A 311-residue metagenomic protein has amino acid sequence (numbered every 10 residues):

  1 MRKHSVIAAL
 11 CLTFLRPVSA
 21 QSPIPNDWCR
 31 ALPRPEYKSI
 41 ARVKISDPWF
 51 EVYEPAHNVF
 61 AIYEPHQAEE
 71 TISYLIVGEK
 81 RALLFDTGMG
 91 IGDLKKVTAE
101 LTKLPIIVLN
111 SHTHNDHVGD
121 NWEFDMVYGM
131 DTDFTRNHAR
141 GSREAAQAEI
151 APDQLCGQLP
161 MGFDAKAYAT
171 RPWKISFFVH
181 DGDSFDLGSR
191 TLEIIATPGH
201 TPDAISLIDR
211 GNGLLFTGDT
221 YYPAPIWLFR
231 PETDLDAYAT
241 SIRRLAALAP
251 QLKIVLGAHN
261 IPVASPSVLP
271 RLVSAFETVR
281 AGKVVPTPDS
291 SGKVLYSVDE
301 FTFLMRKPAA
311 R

Functional and structural regions predicted by a protein language model:
M1-I7: Bacterial N-terminal signal peptides that target proteins for export
A8-R16: Bacterial N-terminal signal peptides
V18-V43, T240-R311: Accessory terminal helices/loops
E36-W49, Y53-H57, M130-I195, T201 (+4 more regions): Metallo-beta-lactamase
S46-E100, S206-Y222: Conserved beta-strand hairpin/beta-sheet module of binuclear metal-dependent hydrolase folds, prominently
P65, T87-G88, S111-H114, M130 (+2 more regions): Active-site-proximal beta-strand/loop segments in catalytic clefts of secreted hydrolases
A82, M89-G90, A169, F177 (+2 more regions): Metallo-beta-lactamase
I91-D186, P223, L272-P286: Active-site HxH/HxHxD metal-binding segment of metal-dependent hydrolases
